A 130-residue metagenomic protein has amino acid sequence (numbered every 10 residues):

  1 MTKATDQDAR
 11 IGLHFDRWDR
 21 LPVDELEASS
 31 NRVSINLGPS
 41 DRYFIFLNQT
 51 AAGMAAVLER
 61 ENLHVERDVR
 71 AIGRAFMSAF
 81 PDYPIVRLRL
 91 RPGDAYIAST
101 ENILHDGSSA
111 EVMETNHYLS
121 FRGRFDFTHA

Functional and structural regions predicted by a protein language model:
M1-T5, T50-M54, A130: Short low-complexity stretches enriched in small and charged residues
M1-V23: Extended, Lys/Arg-enriched charged tracts that mediate electrostatic binding to polyanionic substrates
V23-L26, M77-S78: Short, solvent-exposed secondary-structure boundary motifs
L26-N31, Y83: A short beta-loop-beta micro-motif enriched in histidine and acidic residues
S29-D41, N48-Q49: Short, conserved beta-strand element in jelly-roll/cupin
N36, I45-N48, H105, S120: Residues in well-ordered beta-strands of folded domains
D41-A95: Double-stranded beta-helix
F76-A130: Catalytic core of Fe(II)/2-oxoglutarate
